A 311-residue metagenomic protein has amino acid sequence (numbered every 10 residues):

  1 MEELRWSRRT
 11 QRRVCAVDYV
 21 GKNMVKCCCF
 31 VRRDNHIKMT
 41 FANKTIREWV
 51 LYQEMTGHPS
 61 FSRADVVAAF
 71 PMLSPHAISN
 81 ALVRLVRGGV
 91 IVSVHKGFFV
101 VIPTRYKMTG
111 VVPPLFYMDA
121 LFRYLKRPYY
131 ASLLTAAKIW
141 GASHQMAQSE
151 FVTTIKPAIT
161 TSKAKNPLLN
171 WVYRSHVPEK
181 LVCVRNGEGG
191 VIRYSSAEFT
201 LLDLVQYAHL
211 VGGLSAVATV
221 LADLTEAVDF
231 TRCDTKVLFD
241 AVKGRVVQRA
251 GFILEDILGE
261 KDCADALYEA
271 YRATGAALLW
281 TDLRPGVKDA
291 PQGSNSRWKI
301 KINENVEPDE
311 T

Functional and structural regions predicted by a protein language model:
E3, K22, K26, V182-T311: Hydrophobic alpha-helical interaction segments
C15, C27-C29: Cysteine-centered motifs
T40-R127, D229-V237, A241-V246: Short beta-edge/loop segments at beta->alpha junctions of small alpha/beta modules that act as binding/recognition
V66, A136, L201: A residue-level signal for conserved active-site and pocket-lining positions in enzyme catalytic cores
P71, K126, G141, Q206-H209: Hydrophobic/aromatic-lined pockets within catalytic cores
R87-G88, S93-R105, V111-V177: Short gly/ser-rich loop at a beta-strand->alpha-helix junction or flexible surface loop bordering the NTP-binding
